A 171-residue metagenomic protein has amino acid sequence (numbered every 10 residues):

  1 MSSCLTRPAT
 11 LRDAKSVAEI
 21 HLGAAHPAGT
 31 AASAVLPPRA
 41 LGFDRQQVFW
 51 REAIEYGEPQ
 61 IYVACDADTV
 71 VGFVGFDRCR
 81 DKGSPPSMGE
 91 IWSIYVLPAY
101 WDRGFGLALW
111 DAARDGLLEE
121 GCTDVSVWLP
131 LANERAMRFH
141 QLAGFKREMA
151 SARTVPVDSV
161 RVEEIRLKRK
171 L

Functional and structural regions predicted by a protein language model:
S2, R161-L171: Terminal substrate-recognition subdomain of acyl/acetyltransferases
C4, P8-A14, A18-A99, L107-A112 (+3 more regions): Acetyl-CoA-dependent GNAT
L97-A99, R103, L131-A132: Active-site acidic-Proline motif in GNAT/NAT acetyltransferases
G104, G121, G144: Short glycine-rich hinge loops at helix-strand junctions in the catalytic core of two-component histidine kinases
L117-L129: Conserved GNAT acetyl-CoA-binding A-motif
S126-L129, Q141, K146-E163: Conserved catalytic-core motifs of GNAT/GCN5-like acyltransferases
A136: Helix-turn-helix
